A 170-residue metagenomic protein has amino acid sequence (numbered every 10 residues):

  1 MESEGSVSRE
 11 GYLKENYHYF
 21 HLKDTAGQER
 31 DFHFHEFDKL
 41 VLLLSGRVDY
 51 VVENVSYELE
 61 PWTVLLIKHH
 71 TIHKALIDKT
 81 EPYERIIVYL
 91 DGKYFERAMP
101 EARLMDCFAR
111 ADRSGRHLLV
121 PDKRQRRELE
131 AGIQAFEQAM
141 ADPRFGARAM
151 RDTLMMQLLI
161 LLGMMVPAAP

Functional and structural regions predicted by a protein language model:
M1-V64, T71, E101-C107, R113-H117: Generic protein-terminus/edge-of-domain signal
E2-Y19, L76-Q138, M164-A168: A hydrophobic/aromatic-rich effector-binding and dimerization subdomain of bacterial HTH-type transcriptional regulators
S45, H69, L90-G92: Residues immediately flanking
D49-V51, I67, H73-T80, E96: Short beta-strand His + acidic residue motifs that chelate non-heme Fe in jelly-roll/DSBH and cupin folds
H69, M140-P143, L162, V166-A169: A general structural signal marking secondary-structure boundaries and capping sites
R124, M140-M156: All-alpha amphipathic helical-bundle segments outside canonical DNA-binding/catalytic cores that form hydrophobic
T153-L158, A168-P170: Polybasic "coupling" helices that flank or enter modular domains
